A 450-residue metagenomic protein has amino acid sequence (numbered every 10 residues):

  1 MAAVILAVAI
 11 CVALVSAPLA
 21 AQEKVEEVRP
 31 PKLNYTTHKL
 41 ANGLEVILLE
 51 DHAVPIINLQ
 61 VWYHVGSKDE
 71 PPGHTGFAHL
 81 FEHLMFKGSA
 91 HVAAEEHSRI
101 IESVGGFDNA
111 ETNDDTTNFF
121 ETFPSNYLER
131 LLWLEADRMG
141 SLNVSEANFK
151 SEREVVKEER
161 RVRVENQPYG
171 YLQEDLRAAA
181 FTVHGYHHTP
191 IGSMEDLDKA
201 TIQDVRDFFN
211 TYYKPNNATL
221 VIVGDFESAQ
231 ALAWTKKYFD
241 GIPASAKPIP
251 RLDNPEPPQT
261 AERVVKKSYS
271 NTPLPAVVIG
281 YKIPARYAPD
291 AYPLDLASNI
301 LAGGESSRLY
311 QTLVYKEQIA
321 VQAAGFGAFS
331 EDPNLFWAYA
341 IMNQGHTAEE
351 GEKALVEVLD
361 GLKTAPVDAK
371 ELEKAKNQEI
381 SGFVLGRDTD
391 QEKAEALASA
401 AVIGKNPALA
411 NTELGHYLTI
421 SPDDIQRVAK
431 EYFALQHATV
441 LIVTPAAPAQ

Functional and structural regions predicted by a protein language model:
A2-S16: Bacterial N-terminal signal peptides
A20-Q60, V65-S67, V92-Y127, R163-N217 (+8 more regions): Non-catalytic beta-strand/loop surface segments
G66-H74: Short pre-active-site segment immediately N-terminal to the catalytic Zn-binding motif
T75-S89: Active-site SXXK
A136-E146, Y238-A246, E317, V356-V367: A common structural junction motif
A147-S151, Q167-E174, G382, V402 (+1 more regions): Non-catalytic accessory/assembly modules
R153, R206-Y238, H437-A438: Non-catalytic, conformational "gating/processing" segments within enzyme and secreted inhibitor domains
